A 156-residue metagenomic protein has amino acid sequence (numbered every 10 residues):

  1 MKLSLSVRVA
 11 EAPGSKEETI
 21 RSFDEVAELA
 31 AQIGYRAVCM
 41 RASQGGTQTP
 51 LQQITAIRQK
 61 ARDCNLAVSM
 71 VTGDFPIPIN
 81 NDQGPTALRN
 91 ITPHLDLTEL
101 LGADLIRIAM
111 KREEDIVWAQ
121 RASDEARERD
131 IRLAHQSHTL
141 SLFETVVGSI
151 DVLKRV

Functional and structural regions predicted by a protein language model:
M1-P93, E99, R127-I131: N-terminal pre-domain/capping segments
V9-E11, A42-Q44, D74-I77, L105 (+2 more regions): Active-site-proximal loop/turn and secondary-structure-junction residues that shape catalytic pockets, frequently
E11, A37-V38, V71, Q120-V156: Acidic/histidine-rich catalytic cores of soluble enzymes
A27, R62-D63, I106, E114 (+2 more regions): Mature, folded catalytic cores of secreted/periplasmic enzymes
Q48-T55, K111-A122, L142-T145: Active-site-adjacent beta->alpha loops and helix N-cap segments on the catalytic face of soluble alpha/beta enzymes
L51, K60, N81-D82, A119 (+2 more regions): Alpha-helix boundary/interfacial micro-motifs
H94-E114, R129, H135: Active-site groove signature of glycoside hydrolases
